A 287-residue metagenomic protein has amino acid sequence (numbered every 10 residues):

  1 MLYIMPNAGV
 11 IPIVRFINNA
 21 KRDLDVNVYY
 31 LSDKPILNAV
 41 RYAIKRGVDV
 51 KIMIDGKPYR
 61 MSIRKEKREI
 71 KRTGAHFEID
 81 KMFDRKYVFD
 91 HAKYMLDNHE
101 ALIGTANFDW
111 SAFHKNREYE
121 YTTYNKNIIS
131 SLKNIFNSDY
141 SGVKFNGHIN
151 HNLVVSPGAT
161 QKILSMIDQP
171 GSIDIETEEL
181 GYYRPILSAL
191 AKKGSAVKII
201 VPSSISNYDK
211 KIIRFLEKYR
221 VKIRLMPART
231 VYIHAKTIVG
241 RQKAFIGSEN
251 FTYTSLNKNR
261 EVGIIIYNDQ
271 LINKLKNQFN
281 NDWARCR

Functional and structural regions predicted by a protein language model:
M1-K21, N27-D168, S195-D269, K276: HKD-type phospholipase D/PLD-like phosphodiesterase module
V40, L187-L190: Class I S-adenosylmethionine-dependent transferase superfamily signal
T177-E179, R184-S188: Long, repeat-rich segments with strong aromatic
Q278-R287: Charge-patterned, long linear interaction tracts outside catalytic cores
